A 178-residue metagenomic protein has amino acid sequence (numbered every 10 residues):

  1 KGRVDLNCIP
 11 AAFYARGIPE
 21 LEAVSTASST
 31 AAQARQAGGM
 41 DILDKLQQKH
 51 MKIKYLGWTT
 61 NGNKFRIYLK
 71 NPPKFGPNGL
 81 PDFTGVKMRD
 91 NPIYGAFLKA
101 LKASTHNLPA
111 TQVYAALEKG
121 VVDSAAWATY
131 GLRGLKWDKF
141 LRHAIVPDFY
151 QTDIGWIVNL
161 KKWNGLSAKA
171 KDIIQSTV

Functional and structural regions predicted by a protein language model:
K1-S29, K45-V178: N-terminal secretory/targeting leader peptides
D41-I42: Short, solvent-exposed helix-to-loop capping segments enriched in aromatics
